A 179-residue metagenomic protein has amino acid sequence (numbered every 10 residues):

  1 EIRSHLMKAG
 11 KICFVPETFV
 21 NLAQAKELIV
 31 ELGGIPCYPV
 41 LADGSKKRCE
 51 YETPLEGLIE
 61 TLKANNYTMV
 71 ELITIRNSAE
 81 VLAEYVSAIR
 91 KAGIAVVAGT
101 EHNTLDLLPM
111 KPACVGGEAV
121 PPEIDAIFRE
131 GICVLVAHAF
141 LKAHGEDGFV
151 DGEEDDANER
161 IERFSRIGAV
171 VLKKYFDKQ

Functional and structural regions predicted by a protein language model:
K8-A9, C13, E17-Q179: Charged catalytic cores and adjacent phosphate/nucleic-acid-binding surfaces used for phosphate/nucleic-acid chemistry
